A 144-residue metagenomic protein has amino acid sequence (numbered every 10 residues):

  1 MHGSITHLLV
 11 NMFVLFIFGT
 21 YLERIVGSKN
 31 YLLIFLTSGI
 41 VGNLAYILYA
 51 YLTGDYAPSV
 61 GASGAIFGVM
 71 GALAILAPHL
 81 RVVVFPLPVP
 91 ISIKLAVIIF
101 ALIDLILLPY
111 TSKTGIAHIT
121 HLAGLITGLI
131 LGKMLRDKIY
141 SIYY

Functional and structural regions predicted by a protein language model:
M1-Y144: A detector for small-residue-rich transmembrane helices and their helix-helix packing motifs
